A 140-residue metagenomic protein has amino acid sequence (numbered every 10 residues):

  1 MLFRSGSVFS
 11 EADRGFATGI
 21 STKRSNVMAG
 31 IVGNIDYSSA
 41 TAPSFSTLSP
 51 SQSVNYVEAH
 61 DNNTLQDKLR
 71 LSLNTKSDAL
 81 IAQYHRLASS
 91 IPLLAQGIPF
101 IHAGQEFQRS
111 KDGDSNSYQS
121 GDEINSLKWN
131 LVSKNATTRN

Functional and structural regions predicted by a protein language model:
M1, K128-W129: Catalytic cores of eukaryotic secretory-pathway lumenal/extracellular enzymes that build and remodel glycoconjugates
M1-A103, F107-Q108, G113-Y118: Conserved alpha/beta catalytic core and glycan-binding cleft of carbohydrate-active enzymes
S120-L127: Acyl/amide activation-and-transfer machinery of modular secondary-metabolite enzymes
N130-T137: Extended, well-ordered alpha-helical scaffold/bundle regions in very large, multi-domain proteins
